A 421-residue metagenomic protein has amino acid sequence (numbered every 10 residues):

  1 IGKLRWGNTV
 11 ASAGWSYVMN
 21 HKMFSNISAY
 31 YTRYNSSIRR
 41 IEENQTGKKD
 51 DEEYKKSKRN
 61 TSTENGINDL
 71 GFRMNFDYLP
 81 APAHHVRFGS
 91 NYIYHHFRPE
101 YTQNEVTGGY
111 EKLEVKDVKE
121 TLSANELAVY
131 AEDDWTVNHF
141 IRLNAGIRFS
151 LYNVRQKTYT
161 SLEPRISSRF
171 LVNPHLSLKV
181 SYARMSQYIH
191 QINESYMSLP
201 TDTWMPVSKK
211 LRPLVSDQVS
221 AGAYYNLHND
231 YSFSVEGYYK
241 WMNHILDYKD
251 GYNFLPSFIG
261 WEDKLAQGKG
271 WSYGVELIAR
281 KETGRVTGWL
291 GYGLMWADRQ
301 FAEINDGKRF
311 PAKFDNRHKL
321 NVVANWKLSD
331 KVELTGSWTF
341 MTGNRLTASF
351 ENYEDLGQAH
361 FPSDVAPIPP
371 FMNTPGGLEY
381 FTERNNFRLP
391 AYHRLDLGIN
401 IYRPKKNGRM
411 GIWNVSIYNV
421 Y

Functional and structural regions predicted by a protein language model:
R5-R155, L171, S234, E282 (+1 more regions): Face-selective signature of the C-terminal outer-membrane beta-barrel domain
R5-T9, G66-L70, S123-L127, T158-L162 (+5 more regions): Residues that define the transmembrane beta-barrel architecture of outer-membrane proteins
I27-R33, F88-Y94, A145-L151, V180-R184 (+5 more regions): Transmembrane beta-barrel strands of outer-membrane/channel proteins
N35, Y101-G109, H175-V219, Y239-E262 (+1 more regions): Surface-exposed extracellular loop regions of Gram-negative outer-membrane beta-barrel proteins, predominantly
I67, L79-H85, N91, E120-M242 (+1 more regions): Structural signature of Gram-negative outer-membrane beta-barrels, strongest in the C-terminal barrel of TonB-dependent
D69-N75, D117-A124, A128, S208 (+3 more regions): Outer membrane beta-barrel strand-and-loop segments of large Gram-negative receptors, especially TonB-dependent
N138, Y239-W241, I259-F350: Gram-negative outer-membrane beta-barrel transporters
K331, F340-P375, R388-Y421: C-terminal beta-signal and adjacent terminal beta-strands/loops of Gram-negative outer-membrane beta-barrel proteins
